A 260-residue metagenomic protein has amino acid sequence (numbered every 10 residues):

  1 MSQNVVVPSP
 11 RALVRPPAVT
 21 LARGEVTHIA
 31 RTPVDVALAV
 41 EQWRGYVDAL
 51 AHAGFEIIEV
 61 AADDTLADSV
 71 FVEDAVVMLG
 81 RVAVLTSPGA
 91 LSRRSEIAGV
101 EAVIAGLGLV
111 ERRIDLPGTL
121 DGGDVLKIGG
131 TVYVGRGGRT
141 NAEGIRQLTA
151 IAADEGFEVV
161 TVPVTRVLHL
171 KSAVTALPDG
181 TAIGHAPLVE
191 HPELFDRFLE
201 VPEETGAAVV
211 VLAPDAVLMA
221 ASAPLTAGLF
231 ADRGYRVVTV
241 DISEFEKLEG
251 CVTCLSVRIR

Functional and structural regions predicted by a protein language model:
M1-R260: The feature marks the mature, well-folded catalytic cores of soluble enzymes
